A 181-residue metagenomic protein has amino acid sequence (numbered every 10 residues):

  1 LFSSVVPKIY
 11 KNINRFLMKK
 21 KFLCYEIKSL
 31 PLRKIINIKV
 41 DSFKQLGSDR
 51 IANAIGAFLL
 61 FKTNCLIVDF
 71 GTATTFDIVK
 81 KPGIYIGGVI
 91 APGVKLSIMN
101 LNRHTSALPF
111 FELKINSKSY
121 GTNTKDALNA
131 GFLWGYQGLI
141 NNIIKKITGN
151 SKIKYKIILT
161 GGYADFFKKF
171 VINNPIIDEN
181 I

Functional and structural regions predicted by a protein language model:
L1-C65, P82-I181: Nucleotide/phosphate-binding catalytic cleft detector across ATP-hydrolyzing and phosphate-transferring enzymes
P7, T72-T74: Short, glycine/acidic-enriched loop or turn micro-motifs at the edges of active sites
I67, T74-V79: Short beta-strand scaffold segments in enzyme catalytic cores
F70-T72, I153: Short, basic and Ser/Thr-rich N-terminal targeting/leader segments
